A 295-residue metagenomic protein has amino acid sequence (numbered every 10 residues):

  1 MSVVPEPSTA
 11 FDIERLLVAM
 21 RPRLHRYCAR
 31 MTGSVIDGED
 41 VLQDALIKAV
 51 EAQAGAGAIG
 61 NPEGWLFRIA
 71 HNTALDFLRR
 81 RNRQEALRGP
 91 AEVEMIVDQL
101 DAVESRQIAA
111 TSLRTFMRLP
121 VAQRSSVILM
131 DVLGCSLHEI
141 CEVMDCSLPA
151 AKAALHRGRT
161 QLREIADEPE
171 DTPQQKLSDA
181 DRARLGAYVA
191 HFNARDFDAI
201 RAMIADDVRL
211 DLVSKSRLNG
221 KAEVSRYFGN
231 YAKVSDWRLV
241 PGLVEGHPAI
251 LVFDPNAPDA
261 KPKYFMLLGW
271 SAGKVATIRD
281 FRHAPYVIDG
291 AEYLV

Functional and structural regions predicted by a protein language model:
S2-R26, I36-E39, V50: A short, charge-rich alpha-helical start-of-domain segment used by transcription regulators
E6-P7, Q43-E63, R80-N82: Sigma70-family region 2
L24, C28, G38-A49, L66-I69 (+3 more regions): Short, small-hydrophobic-rich alpha-helical interface motif
G57, F67-G89, E164: Arg/Lys-rich amphipathic alpha helix in sigma70-family domain 2
Q84-A109: Internal acidic/polar
V121, L133-A150: Helix-turn-helix DNA-binding module
S126-V127: A short pre-motif secondary-structure segment
L148-A150, L155-R238: Solvent-exposed, charged amphipathic helical/linker segments at domain boundaries
